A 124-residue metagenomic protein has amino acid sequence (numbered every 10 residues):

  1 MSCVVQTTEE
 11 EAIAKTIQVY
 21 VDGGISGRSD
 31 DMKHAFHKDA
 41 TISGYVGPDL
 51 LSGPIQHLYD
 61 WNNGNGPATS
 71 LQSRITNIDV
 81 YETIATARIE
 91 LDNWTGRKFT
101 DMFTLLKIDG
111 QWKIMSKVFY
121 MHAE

Functional and structural regions predicted by a protein language model:
M1-D30, H34-K38: Short, low-complexity N-terminal intrinsically disordered segments enriched in polar/charged residues
T8-A12, T41-K98: Surface-exposed, charged secondary-structure patches
R28, A35, V46-P48, M102 (+1 more regions): Residue-level detector of alpha-helical recognition elements and their boundaries
F36, L91-N93, V118-F119: Short beta-strand segments enriched in hydrophobic/aromatic residues within well-folded beta-rich domains
A40-T41, A123: Short secondary-structure capping/turn micro-motifs that flank functional sites
K98-E124: Short beta-strand edge/turn micro-motifs at domain boundaries
